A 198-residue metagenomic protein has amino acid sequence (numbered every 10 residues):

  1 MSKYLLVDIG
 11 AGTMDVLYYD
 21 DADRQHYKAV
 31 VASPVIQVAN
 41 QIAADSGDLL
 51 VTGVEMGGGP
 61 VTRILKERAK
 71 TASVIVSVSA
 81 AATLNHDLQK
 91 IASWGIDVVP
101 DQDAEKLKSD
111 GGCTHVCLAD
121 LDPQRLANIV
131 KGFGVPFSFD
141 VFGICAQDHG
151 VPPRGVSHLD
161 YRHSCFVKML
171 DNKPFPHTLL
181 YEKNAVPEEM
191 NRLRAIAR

Functional and structural regions predicted by a protein language model:
M1-L5, I9-A11, L17-R198: Nucleotide/phosphate-binding catalytic cleft detector across ATP-hydrolyzing and phosphate-transferring enzymes
